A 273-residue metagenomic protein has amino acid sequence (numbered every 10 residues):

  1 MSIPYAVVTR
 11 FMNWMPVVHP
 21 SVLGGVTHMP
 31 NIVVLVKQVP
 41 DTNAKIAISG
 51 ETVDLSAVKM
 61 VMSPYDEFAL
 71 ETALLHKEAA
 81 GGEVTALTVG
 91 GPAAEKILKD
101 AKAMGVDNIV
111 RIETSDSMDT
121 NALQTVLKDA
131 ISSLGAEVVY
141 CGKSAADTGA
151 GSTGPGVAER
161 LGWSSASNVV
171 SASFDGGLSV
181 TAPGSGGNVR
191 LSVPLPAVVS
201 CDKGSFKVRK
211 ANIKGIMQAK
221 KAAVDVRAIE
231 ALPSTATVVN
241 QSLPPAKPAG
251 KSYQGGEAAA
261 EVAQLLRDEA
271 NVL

Functional and structural regions predicted by a protein language model:
V8, V18-H19: Ser/Thr/Pro/Gly-rich low-complexity, intrinsically disordered segments
H19-L273: N-terminal glycine-rich FAD/FM-binding segment characteristic of electron-transfer flavoproteins
